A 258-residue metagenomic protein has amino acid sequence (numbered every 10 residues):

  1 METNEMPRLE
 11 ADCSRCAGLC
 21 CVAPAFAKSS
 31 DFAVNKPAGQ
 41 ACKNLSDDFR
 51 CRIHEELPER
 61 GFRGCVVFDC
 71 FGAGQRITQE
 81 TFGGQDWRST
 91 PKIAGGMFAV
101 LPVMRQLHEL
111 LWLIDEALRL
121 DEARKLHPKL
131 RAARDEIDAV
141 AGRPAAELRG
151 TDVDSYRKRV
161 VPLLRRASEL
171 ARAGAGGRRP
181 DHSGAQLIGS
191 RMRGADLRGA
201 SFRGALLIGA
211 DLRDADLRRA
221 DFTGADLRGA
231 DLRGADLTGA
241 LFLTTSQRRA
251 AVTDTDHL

Functional and structural regions predicted by a protein language model:
M1-R159, L163-G174: Hydrophobic scaffolds flanking metal-cofactor catalytic centers in soluble metalloenzymes
R165, A173-L258: Tandem repeat scaffolds
